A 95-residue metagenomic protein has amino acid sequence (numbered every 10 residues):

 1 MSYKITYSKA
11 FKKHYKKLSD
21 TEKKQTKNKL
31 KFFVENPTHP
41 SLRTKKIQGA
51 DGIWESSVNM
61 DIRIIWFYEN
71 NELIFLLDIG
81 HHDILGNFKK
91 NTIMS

Functional and structural regions predicted by a protein language model:
M1-K29: Arg/Lys-rich, positively charged N-terminal/basic patches that mediate binding to nucleic acids
S2-K4, K9, K13, V58-R63 (+1 more regions): Enriched for short, Lys/Arg-rich terminal
K27, V34, L77: A cross-family signal for key residues in well-ordered alpha-helices that form functional helical elements
K29-F32, H82: Conserved short hydrophobic interaction patches
K31-S57: A short, surface-exposed loop/turn module that caps and links secondary-structure elements
